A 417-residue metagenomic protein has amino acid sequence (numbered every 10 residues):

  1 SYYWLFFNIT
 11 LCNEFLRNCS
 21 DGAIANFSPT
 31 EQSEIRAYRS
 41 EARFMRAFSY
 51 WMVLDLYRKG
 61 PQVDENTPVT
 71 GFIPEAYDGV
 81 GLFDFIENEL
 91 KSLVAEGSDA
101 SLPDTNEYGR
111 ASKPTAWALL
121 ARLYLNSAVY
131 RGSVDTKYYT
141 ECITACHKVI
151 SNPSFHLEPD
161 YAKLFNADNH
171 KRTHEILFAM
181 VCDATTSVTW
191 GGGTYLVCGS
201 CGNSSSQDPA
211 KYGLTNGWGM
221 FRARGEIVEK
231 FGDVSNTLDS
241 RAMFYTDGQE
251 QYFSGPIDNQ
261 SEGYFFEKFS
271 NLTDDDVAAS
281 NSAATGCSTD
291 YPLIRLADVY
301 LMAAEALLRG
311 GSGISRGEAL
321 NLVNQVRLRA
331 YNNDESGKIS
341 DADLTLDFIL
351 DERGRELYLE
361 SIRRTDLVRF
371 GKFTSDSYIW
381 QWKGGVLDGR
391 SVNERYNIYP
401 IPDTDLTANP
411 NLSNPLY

Functional and structural regions predicted by a protein language model:
S1-W4, K148-R309, F373-Y417: Elongated scaffold/linker segments in the mid-to-C-terminal portions of large proteins
S1-Y57, I73, Y77-G81, L90-T105 (+3 more regions): Conserved, well-structured interaction surfaces
A23-R39, G132-Y138, G310-E318: Structural helix-adjacent loops and short alpha-helical linkers that scaffold large soluble proteins
L54-L56, P61, L123-S133, R309-G313: Short coil/turn linking the two alpha-helices of tandem helical-hairpin repeats
V63-N66, S98-A116, L125-G202, N333-F348 (+3 more regions): Short, surface-exposed recognition loops and adjoining beta-strand edges that mediate ligand/DNA contacts, enriched
G310, A319-K383: C-terminal structured "cap/appendage" subdomains that terminate the fold
